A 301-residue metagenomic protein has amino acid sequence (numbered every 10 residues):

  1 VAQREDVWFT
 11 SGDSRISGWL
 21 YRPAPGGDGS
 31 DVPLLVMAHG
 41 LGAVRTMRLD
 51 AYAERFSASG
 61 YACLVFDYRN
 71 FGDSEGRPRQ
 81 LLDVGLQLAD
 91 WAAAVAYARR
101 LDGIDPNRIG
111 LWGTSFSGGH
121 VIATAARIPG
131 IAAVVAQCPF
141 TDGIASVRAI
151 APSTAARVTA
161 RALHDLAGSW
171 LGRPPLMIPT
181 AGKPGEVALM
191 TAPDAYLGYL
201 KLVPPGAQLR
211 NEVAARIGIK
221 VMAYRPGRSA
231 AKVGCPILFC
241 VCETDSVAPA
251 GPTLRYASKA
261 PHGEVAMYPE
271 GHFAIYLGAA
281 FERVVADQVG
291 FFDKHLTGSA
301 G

Functional and structural regions predicted by a protein language model:
V1-S30, L277: N-terminal cap/lid segment of alpha/beta-hydrolase-fold proteins
S30-G40: Short beta-strand element of the alpha/beta-hydrolase
G42-E54, Y68, G251: The serine-hydrolase catalytic nucleophile loop
R45-R48, F71-G110, L277-V284: Catalytic nucleophile-loop/oxyanion-hole region of alpha/beta-hydrolase and closely related hydrolase-like folds
R55-E75: Conserved alpha/beta-hydrolase
I122-L202: Alpha/beta-hydrolase-fold enzymes
V233, F239-V241: Short beta-strand/loop motif that positions the catalytic acidic residue of the alpha/beta-hydrolase fold
S246-P252: Conserved alpha/beta-hydrolase "acid-adjacent" motif
